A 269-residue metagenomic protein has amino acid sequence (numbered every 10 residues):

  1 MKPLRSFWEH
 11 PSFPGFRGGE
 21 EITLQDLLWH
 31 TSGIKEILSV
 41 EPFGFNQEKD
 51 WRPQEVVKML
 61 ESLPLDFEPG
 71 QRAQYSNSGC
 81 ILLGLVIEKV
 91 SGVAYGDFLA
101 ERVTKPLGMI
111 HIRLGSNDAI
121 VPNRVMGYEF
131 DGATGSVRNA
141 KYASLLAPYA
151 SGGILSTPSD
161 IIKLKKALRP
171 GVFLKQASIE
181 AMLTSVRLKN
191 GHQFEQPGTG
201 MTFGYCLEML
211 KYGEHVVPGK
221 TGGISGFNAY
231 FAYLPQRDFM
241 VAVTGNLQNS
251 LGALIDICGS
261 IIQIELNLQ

Functional and structural regions predicted by a protein language model:
M1-K35, S39, S62, L85 (+2 more regions): Active-site helix/loop module of the DD-peptidase/beta-lactamase fold, centered on the serine-lysine SxxK catalytic
R5, Q54, C80-G84: Membrane-embedded glycan transfer/ligation machinery that uses polyprenyl lipid-linked sugar donors/oligosaccharides
S12-E21, Q71-N77, I154: A glycine-rich, coil/turn loop motif that links secondary-structure elements
E21-L24, Y75-C80, P158-I162, R237: Short alpha-helical patches at coil-to-helix transitions and adjacent helical residues in well-structured domains
S39-F43, Q71-A73, G115-D118, F194-G198: Short coil/turn segments at secondary-structure boundaries
F43-K49, V57-S62, D66-F67, R72-Y75 (+2 more regions): Recognition helices and adjacent regulatory flanks at domain boundaries
Q47, E88-S91, D97-E101, K105 (+2 more regions): Catalytic loop of the DD-peptidase/beta-lactamase superfamily, centered on the K-T-G motif and neighboring
R52-M59, E129-R138: Acidic-glycine-rich active-site phosphate/pyrophosphate-binding loop
